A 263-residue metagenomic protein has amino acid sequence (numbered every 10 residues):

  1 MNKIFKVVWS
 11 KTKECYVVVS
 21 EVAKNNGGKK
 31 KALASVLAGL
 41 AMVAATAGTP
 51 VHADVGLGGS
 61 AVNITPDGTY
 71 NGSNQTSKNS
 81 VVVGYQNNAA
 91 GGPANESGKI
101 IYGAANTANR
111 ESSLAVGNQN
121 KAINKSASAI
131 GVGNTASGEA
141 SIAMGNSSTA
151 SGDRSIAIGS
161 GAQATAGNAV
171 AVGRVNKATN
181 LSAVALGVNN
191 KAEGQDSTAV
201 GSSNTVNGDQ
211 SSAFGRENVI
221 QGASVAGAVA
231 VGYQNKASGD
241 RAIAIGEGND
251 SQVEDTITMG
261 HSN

Functional and structural regions predicted by a protein language model:
I4, W9-K13, V17-K24, S35 (+2 more regions): Glycine- and small/polar-enriched repetitive beta-structure motifs of secreted/surface proteins
N26-A32: Juxtamembrane/start-of-transmembrane alpha-helix segments at the extracytoplasmic/lumenal side of membrane anchors
